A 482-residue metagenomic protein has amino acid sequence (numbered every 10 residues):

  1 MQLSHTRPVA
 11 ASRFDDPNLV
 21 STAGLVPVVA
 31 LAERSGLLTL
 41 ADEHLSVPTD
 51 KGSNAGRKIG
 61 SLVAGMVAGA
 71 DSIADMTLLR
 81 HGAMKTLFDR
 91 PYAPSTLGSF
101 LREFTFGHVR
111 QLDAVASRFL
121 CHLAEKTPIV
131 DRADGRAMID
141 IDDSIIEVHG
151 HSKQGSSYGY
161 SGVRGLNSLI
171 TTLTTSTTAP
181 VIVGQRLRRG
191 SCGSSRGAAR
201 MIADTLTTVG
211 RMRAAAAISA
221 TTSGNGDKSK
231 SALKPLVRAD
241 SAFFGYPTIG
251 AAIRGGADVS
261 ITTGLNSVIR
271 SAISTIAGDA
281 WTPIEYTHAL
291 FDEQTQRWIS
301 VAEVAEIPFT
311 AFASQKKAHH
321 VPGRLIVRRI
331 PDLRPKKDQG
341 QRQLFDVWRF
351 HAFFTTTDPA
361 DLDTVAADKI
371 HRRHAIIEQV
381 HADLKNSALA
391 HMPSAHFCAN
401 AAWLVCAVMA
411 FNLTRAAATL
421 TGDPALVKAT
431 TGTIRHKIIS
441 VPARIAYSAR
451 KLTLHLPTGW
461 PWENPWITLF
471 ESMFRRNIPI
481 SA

Functional and structural regions predicted by a protein language model:
M1-S229, P442-A482: Dynamic "connector" segments at or just before major functional cores
M1-T6, A10, F14, S260-D383 (+1 more regions): An anionic, glycine-rich sequence signature occurring as long contiguous blocks
L31, S61-L62, M76, A93-L97 (+9 more regions): Short, conserved catalytic/metal-binding motifs centered on acidic residues
M76, T364-F397, A402, C406-A417: Short amphipathic alpha-helical "interface-anchor" segments enriched in bulky aromatics
S161-L166, I253-I269: Acidic, His- and aromatic-enriched active-site or binding-groove loops in soluble protein domains that engage sugars
A198, T205, V237-A239, G245-T248 (+2 more regions): Extended, hydrophobic alpha-helical segments in both membrane/secreted and soluble proteins
A214-K230, K234-P235, T421-T431: Short, glycine/acidic-rich hinge or "gate" loops at secondary-structure transitions that mediate conformational
H391-L456, W460: Basic, amphipathic alpha-helical segments enriched in Lys/Arg and hydrophobic/aromatic residues
